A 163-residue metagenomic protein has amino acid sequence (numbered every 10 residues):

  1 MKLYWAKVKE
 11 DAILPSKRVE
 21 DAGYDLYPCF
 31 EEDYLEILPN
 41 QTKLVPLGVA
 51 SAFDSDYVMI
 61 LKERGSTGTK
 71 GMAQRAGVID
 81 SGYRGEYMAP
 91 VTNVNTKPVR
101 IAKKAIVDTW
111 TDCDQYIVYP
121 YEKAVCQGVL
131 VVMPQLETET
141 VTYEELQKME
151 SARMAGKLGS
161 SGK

Functional and structural regions predicted by a protein language model:
M1-K163: Non-catalytic terminal segments and appended small domains
